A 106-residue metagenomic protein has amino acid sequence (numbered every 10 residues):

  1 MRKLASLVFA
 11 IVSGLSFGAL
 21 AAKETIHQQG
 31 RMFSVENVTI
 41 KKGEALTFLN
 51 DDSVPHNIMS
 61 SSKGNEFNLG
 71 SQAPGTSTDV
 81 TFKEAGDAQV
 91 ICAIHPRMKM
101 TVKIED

Functional and structural regions predicted by a protein language model:
R2-I11, S16-D106: Extracytoplasmic copper-binding redox domains, predominantly the cupredoxin/blue-copper superfamily
